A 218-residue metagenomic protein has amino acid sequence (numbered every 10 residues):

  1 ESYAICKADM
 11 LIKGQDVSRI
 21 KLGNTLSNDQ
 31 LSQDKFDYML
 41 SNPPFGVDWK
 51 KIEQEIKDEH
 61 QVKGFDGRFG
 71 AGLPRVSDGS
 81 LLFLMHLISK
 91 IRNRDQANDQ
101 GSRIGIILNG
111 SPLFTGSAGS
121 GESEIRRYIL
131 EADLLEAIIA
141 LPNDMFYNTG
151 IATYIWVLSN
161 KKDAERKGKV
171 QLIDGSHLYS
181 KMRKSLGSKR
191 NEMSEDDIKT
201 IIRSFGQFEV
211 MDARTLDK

Functional and structural regions predicted by a protein language model:
E1-D34: S-adenosyl-L-methionine
S27-D29, Q33-K218: A conserved structural/catalytic subdomain of Rossmann-like adenosyl-cofactor enzymes
